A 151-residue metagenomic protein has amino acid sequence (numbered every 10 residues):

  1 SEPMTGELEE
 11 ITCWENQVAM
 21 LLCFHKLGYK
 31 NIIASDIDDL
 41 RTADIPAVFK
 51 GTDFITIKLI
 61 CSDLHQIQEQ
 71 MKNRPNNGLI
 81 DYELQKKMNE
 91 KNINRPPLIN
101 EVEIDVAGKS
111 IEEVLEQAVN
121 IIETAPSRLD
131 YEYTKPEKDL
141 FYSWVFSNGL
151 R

Functional and structural regions predicted by a protein language model:
S1-A19: Conserved substrate/cofactor phosphate-moiety recognition/catalytic segment in nucleotide-dependent phosphotransferases
N16-G28: A short, N-terminal amphipathic alpha-helix
L21, A118-I122: Hydrophobic "lid"/C-terminal helical patch of Rossmann-like NAD(P)-dependent dehydrogenase/epimerase domains
L27-A34, I55: Loop/turn-to-beta-strand initiation segments
D39-A43: Short, well-ordered alpha-helical microsegments
G51-M71, I104: Conserved phosphate-donor/acceptor-positioning beta-strand/loop module used by diverse small-molecule
Q70-N77, I121: Conserved AAA+ ATPase "sensor/coupling" helix adjacent to the nucleotide-binding pocket
N76-Q117, A125-S147: Small-molecule kinase domains that catalyze NTP-dependent phosphoryl transfer to phosphate-bearing small molecules
